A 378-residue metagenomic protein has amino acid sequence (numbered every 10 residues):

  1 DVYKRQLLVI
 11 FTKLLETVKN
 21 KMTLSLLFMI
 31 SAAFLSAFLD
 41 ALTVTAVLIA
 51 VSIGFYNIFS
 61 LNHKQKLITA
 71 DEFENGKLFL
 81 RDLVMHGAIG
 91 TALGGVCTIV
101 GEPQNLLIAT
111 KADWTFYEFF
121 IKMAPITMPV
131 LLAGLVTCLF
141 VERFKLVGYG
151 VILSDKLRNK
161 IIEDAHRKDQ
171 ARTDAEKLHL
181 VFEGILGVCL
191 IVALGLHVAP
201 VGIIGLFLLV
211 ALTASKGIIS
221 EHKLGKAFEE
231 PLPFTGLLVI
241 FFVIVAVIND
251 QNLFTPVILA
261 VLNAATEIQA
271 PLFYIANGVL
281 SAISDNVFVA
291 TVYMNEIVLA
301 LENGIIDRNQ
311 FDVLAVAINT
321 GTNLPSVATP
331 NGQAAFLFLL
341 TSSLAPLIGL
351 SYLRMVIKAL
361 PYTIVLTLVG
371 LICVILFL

Functional and structural regions predicted by a protein language model:
D1, K122-P256, I357-L378: Hydrophobic transmembrane alpha-helices of multi-pass small-molecule transporters
V2-Q6: Conserved small/polar residues in nucleotide/adenosyl-binding loops
V9-K19, N57, K226-E229, L259-T266: Short amphipathic alpha-helical coupling elements at transmembrane boundaries
T12-K21, R167-H179, I306-R308: Short, amphipathic, aromatic/basic-enriched membrane-interface segments that mark the entry/exit of transmembrane
S25-I30, V84-M85, F120, V181-G184 (+5 more regions): Hydrophobic alpha-helical transmembrane segments
L35-F38, L42-M85, P103, L107-A124 (+1 more regions): Membrane-interfacial helix-loop connectors
T45-K64, K77-E102, P129-K156: Transmembrane-helix bundle segments that line or gate the permeation/cavity pathway in multi-pass membrane proteins
T341-V365: Interfacial loop-to-transmembrane junctions
